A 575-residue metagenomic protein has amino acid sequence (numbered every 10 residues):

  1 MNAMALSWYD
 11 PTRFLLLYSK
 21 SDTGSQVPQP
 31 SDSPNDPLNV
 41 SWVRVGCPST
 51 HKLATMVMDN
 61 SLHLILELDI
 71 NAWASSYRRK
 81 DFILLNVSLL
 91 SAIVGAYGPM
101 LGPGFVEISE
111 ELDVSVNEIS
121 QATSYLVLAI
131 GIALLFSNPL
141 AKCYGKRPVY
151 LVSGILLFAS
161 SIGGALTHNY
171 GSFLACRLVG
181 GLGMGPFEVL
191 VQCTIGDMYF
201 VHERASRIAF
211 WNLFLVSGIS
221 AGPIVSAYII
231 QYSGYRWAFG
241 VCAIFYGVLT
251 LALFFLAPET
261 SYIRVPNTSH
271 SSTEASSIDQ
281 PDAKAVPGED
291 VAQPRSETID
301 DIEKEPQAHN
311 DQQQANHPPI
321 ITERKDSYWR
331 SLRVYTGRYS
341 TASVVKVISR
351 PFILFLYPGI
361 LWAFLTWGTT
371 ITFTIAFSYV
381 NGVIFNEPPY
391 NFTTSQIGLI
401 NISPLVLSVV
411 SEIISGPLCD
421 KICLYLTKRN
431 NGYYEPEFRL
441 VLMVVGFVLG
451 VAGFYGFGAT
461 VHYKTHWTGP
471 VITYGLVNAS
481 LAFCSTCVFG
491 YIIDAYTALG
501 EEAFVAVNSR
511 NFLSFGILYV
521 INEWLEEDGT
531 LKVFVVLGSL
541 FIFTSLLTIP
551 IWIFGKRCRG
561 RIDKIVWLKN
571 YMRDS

Functional and structural regions predicted by a protein language model:
M1-R78, A257-V347, L424-E435, I562-S575: Intrinsically disordered, low-complexity terminal tails of fungal membrane proteins
V43, L62-L66, R79-V116, F187 (+2 more regions): Extracytoplasmic
V57, G104-G131, S172, F210: Extracellular/periplasmic helix-loop-helix junction of adjacent transmembrane segments in MFS-like secondary
G95, P99, E107, E111 (+9 more regions): C-terminal transmembrane bundle
V116, V201-W211, T394, A498-V507: Loop-to-transmembrane helix entry/capping segments in MFS-fold secondary transporters and related SLC/MFSD carriers
C176-L215: Cytoplasmic helix-loop-helix junction between adjacent transmembrane helices in 12-TM secondary transporters
E203-S233, W237-L249, L253, L407-E412 (+1 more regions): Glycine-rich segments within core transmembrane alpha-helices of 12-TM secondary carriers
Y246-S269, T548-W552: C-terminal membrane-cytosol helix-exit motif in multi-pass small-molecule transporters
